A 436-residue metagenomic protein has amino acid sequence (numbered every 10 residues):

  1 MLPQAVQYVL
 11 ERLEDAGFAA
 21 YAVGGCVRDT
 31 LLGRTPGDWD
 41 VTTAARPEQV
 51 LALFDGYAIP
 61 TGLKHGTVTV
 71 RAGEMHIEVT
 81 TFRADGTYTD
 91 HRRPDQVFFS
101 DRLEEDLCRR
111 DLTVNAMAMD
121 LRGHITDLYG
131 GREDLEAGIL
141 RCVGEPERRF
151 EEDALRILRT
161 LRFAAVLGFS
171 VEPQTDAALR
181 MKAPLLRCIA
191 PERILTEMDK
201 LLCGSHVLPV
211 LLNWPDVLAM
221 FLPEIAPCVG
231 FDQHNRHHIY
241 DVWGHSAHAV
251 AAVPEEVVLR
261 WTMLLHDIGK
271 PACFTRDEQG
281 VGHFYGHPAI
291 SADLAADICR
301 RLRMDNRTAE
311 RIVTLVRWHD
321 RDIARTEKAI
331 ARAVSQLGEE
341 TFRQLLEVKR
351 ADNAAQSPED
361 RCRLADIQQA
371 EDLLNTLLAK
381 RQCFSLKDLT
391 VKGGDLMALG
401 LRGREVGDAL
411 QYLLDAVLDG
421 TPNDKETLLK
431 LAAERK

Functional and structural regions predicted by a protein language model:
M1-K436: Catalytic cores of the polymerase beta-like nucleotidyltransferase superfamily and closely associated nucleotide
